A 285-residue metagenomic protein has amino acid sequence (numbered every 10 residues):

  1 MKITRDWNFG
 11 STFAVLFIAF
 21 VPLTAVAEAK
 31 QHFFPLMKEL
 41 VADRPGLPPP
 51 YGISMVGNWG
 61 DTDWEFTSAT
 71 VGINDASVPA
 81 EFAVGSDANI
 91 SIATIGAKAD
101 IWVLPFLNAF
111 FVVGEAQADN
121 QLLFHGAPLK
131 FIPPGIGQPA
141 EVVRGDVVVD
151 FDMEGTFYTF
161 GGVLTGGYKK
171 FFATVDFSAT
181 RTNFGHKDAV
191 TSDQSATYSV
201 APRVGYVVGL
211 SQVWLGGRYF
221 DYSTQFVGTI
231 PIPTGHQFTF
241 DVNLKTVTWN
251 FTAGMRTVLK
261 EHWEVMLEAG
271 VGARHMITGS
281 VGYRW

Functional and structural regions predicted by a protein language model:
A27-S91: Short glycine/proline- and aromatic-enriched beta-strand/turn motifs that initiate or cap beta-hairpins
L40, A80-G85, R144-D150, G185-T191 (+2 more regions): Extracellular loop and loop/strand-boundary signature of outer-membrane beta-barrel proteins
L47-I53, A93, P105-L107, K169-V175 (+5 more regions): Outer-envelope beta-barrel architecture signal
P49, N89-I95, D152-F160, V190-V200 (+2 more regions): Residues that define the transmembrane beta-barrel architecture of outer-membrane proteins
M55, A97-P105, F111, F160-G166 (+5 more regions): Residues on the lipid-exposed face of transmembrane beta-strands in outer-membrane beta-barrel proteins
G57-D63, V113-D119, G166-K170, F177-G185 (+4 more regions): Transmembrane beta-strands of outer-membrane beta-barrel pores
E65-G72, Q121-P128, F184-S192, Q225-P233 (+1 more regions): Outer-membrane beta-barrel translocator domains and adjoining extracellular loop/strand segments of Gram-negative
Q212-W285: Outer membrane beta-barrel transmembrane domains
